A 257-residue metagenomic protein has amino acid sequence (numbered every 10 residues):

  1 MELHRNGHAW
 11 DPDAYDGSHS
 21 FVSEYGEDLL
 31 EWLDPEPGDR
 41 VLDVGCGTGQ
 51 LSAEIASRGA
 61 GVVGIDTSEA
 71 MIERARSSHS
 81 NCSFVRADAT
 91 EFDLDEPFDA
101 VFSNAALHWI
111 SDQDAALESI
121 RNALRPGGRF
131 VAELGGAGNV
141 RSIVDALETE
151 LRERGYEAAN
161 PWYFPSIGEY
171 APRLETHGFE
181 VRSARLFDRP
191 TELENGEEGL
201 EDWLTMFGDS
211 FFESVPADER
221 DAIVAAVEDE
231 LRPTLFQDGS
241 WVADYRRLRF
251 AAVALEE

Functional and structural regions predicted by a protein language model:
M1-D39, Q50-E54, M71-R74: Conserved class I S-adenosyl-L-methionine
L42-F92: Class I SAM-dependent methyltransferase SAM/SAH-binding core
T90-A100: A short acidic, Gly/Pro-enriched loop at the edge of an enzyme's catalytic core that lines a small-molecule cofactor
A100-Q113: A short SAM/SAH-binding and catalytic strip from SAM-dependent methyltransferases
I110-S111, L124-P126: Helix-to-beta-strand junctions that scaffold the AdoMet/dcAdoMet cofactor pocket in Class I SAM-dependent enzymes
D114, R129-E194: Conserved catalytic/acceptor-binding region of the Class I
R185-G239: C-terminal helical/coil "lid" or tail adjacent to the Rossmann-like core of SAM-dependent
L248-E257: Core SAM-dependent methyltransferase catalytic element
